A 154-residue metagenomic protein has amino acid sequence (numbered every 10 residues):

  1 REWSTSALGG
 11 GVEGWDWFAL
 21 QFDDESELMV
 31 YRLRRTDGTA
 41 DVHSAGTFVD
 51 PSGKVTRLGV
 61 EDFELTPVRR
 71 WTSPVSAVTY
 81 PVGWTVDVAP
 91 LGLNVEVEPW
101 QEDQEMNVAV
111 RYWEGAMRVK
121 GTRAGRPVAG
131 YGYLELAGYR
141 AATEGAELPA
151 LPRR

Functional and structural regions predicted by a protein language model:
R1-R154: Structured soluble/peripheral alpha/beta segments that form catalytic or ligand/cofactor-binding pockets
